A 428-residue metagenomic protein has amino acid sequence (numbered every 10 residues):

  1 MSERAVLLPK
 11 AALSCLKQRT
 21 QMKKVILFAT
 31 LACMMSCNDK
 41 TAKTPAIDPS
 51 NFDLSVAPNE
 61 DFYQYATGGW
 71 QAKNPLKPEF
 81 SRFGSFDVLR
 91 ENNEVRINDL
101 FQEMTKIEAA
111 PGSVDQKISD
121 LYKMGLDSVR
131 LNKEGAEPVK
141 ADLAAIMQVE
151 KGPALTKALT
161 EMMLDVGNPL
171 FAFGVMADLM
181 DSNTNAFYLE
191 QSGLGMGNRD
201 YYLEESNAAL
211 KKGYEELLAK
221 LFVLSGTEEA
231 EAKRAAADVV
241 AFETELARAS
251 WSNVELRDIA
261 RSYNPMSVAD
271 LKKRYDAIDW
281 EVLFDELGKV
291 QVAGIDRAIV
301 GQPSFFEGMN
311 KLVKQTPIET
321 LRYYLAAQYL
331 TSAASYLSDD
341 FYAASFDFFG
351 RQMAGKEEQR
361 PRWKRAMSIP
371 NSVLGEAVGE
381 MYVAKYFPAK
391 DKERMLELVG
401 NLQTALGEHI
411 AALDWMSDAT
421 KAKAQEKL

Functional and structural regions predicted by a protein language model:
R4-L7, A11-L13: Positively charged N-terminal leader segments that act as targeting/secretion signals
K17, M22-V25: Positively charged n-region of N-terminal signal peptides that target proteins for export
I26-T30: Sec-dependent signal peptide hydrophobic core
M35-S36: C-terminal motif of bacterial Sec signal peptides marking the signal peptidase cleavage site
T41-S50: Short, Gly/Pro- and small/polar-rich lid/capping loops
A57-E60, Y65-G125: Active-site-surrounding "flap" and adjacent substrate/cofactor-binding loops of secreted or lumenal enzymes, prototyped
T105-L396: Noncatalytic, helix-rich "gating/capping" subdomain that lines the substrate-entry/channel surface of large enzyme
A389-L428: Extended, non-catalytic substrate-recognition/exosite surfaces adjacent to catalytic cores, especially in enzymes
